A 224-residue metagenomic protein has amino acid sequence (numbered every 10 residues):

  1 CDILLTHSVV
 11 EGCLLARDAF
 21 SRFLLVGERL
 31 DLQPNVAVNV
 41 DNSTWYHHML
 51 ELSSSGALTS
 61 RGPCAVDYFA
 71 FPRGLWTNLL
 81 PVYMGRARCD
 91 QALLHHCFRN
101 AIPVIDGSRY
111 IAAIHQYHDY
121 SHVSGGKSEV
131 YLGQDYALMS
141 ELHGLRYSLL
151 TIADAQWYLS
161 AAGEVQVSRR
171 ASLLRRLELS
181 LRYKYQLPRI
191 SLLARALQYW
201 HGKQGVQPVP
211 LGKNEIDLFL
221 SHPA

Functional and structural regions predicted by a protein language model:
C1-D2, G27-L30, S108-R109, H118: Short loop/turn segments at strand-loop or loop-helix junctions that form parts of catalytic or ligand-binding pockets
C1-H7, R99-V104: Short, solvent-exposed linear motifs at loop/edge-of-secondary-structure regions
L4-Q91, H95: Conserved catalytic core of nucleotide-sugar-dependent glycosyltransferases
V82-A224: C-terminal catalytic/acceptor-binding lobe
